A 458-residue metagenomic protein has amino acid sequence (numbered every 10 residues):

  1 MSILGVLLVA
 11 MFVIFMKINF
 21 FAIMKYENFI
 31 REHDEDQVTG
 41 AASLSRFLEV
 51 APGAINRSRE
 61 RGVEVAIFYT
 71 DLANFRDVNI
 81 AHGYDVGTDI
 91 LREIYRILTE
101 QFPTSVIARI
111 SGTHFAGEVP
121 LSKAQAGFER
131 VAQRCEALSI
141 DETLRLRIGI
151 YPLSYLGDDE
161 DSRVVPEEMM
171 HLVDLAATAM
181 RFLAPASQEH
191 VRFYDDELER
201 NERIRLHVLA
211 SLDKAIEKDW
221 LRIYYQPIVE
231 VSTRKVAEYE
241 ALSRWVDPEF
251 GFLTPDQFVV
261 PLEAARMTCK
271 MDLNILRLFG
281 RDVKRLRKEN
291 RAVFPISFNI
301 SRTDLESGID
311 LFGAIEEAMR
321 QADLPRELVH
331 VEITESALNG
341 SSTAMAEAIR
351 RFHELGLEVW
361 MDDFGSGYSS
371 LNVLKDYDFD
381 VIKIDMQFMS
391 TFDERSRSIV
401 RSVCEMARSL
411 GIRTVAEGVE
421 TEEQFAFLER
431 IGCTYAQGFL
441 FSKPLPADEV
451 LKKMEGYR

Functional and structural regions predicted by a protein language model:
M1-Q37, A42-I55, R181-F182, R200-N201: Signal-transducing coiled-coil linker helices
R31-A66, A73-E100, A108-G117, Q125 (+4 more regions): Conserved long alpha-helical elements within nucleotide-processing catalytic cores of c-di-GMP signaling and class III
A66, R109-E118, D141-R181, E189-D195 (+2 more regions): A short glycine-enriched loop-to-beta-strand structural element that forms part of the catalytic core of nucleotide
A132, L153-Q188, R205-L209, D256 (+5 more regions): Catalytic-core segments of nucleotide cyclases and related cyclic-nucleotide turnover enzymes
R163, E168, A179-R222, S232 (+3 more regions): C-di-GMP signaling machinery
R200, I204-P261, N299, M361 (+2 more regions): Active-site core of bacterial EAL-family cyclic-dinucleotide phosphodiesterase domains
T233-E240, M267-M345, G418: Catalytic core of bacterial c-di-GMP phosphodiesterases, primarily the EAL and HD-GYP domains, capturing alpha-helical
E316-F392, C404-M406, L410-P444: The catalytic core of metal-dependent phosphodiesterases that act on cyclic dinucleotides
